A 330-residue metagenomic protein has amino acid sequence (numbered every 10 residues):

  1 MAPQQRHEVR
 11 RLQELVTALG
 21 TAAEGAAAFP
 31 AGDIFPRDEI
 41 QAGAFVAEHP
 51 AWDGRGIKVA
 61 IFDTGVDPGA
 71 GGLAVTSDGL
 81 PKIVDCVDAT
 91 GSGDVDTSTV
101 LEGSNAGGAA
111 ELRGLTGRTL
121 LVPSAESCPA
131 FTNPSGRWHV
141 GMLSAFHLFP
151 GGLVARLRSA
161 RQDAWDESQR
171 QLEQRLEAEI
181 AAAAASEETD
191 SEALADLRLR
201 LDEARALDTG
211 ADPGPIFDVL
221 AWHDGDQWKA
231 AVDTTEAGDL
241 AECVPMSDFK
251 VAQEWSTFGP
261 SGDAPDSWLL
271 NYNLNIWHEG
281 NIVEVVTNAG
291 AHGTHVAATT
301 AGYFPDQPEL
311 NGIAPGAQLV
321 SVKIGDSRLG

Functional and structural regions predicted by a protein language model:
A2-F35: Short glycine- and acidic-rich boundary segments immediately preceding or forming the N-terminal edge of structured
R11, F35-E39, G43-V46, G56 (+1 more regions): Catalytic cores of nucleotide-enabled group-transfer and carboxylate-activating enzymes in metabolic and assembly-line
V46-Q171, R175-A178, A182, E192 (+4 more regions): Subtilisin-like serine protease catalytic core
E187-D190: Eukaryote-biased activation of long, low-complexity terminal tails and linkers
L197-R200, T235-A237: A structural supersecondary motif
A221, W228, V232-D233: Conserved G1/Walker A P-loop phosphate-binding module
V232-M246: N-terminal accessory interaction module
